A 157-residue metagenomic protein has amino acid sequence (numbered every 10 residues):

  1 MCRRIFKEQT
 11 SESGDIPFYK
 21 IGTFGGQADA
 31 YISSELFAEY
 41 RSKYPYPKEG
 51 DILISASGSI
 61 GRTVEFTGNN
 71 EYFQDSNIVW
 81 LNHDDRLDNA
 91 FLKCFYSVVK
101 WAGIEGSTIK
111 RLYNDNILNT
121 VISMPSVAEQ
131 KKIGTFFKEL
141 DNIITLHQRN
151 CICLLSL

Functional and structural regions predicted by a protein language model:
M1-L157: Feature detects amphipathic, helix-rich regulatory segments
